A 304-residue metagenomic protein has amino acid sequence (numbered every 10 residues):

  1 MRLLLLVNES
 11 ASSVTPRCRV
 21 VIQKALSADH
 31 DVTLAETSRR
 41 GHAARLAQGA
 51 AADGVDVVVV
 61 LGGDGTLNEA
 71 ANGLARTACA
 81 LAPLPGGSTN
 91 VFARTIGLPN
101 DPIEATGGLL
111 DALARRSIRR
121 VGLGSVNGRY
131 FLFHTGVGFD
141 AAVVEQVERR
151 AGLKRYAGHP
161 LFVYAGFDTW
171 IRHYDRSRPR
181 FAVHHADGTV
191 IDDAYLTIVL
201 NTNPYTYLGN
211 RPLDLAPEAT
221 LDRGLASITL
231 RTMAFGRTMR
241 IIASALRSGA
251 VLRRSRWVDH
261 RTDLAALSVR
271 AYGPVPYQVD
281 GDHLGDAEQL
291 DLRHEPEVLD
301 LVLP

Functional and structural regions predicted by a protein language model:
M1-V58, N68, L301: ATP/NTP phosphate-donor binding region
L6, R76-A80, G86-V199: Catalytic core of DAGKc-family lipid kinases
E9, L61-G63, L84-G87: Glycine-rich beta-strand-to-loop/alpha-helix junction loops that act as flexible
T66-C79: Short Gly/Thr/Asp-enriched flexible loops that form oxyanion-binding sites at enzyme active sites
G136, D140, I198-L215, H283: Glycine-rich phosphate/pyrophosphate-binding beta-alpha loops
D140-V143, I191-D193, P204-G209, F235-M239: Short acidic/glycine-rich loop or secondary-structure boundary segments that cap or lie
A151-L161, P204-A234: Gly/Ser/Thr-rich active-site loops/lids in small-molecule metabolic enzymes that frequently grip phosphoryl groups
H185-A186, D214-D222, T229-P304: ATP/nucleoside-binding phosphotransfer catalytic cores, i.e., glycine-rich phosphate-binding loops
